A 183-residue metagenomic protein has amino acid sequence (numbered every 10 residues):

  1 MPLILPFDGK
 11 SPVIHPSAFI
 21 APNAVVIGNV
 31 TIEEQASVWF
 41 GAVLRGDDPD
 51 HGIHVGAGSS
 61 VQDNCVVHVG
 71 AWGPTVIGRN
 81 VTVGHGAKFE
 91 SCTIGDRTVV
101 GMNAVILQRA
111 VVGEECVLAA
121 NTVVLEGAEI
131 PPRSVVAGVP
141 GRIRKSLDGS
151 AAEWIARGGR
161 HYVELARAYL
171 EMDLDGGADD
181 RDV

Functional and structural regions predicted by a protein language model:
P2-S11, P74-T75, R79-V83, K88 (+2 more regions): C-terminal segments of enzyme domains that contribute to small-molecule binding surfaces
P16, A21-P22, I27-G28, E33-E34 (+17 more regions): Left-handed beta-helix
